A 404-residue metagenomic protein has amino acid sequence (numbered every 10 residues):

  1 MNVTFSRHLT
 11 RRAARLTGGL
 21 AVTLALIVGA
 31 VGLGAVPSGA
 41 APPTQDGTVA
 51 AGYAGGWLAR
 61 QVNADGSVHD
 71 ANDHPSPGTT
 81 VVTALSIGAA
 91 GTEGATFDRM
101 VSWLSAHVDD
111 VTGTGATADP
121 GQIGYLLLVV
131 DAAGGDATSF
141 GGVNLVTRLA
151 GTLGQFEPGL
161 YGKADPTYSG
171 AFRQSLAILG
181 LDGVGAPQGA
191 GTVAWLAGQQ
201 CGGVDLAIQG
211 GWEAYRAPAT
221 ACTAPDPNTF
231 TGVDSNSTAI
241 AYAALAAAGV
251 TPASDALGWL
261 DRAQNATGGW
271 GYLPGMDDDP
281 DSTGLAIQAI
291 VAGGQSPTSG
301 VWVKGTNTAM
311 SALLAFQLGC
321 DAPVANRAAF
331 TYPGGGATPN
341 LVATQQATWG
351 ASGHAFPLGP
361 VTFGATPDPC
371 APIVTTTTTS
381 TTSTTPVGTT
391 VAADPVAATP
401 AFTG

Functional and structural regions predicted by a protein language model:
N2-A40, F402: Secretory targeting and sorting signals
A41-A50, S67-T96, G113-G141, P158-A194 (+3 more regions): An alpha-helical repeat/solenoid feature that recognizes helix-turn-helix modules
D46, G141-A150, A256, V303-A309 (+1 more regions): Alpha-helical scaffold repeats of the Armadillo/HEAT/TPR superfamily
F97-A106, S139-T152, A190: Alpha-helical repeat scaffolds
L104-A116: Solenoid-like repeat scaffolds
V374-A393: Extracellular mucin-like PTS domains
D394-T403: Short acidic, low-complexity intrinsically disordered linear motifs used for protein-protein interactions
